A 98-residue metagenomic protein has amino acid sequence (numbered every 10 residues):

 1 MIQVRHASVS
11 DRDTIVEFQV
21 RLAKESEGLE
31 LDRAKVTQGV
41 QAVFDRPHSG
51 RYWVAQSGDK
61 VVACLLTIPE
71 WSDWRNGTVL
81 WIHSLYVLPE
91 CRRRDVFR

Functional and structural regions predicted by a protein language model:
I2, H6-G77, H83, L88: Acetyl-CoA-dependent GNAT
V79, F97-R98: Short amphipathic alpha-helical surface patches that serve as generic macromolecular interface elements
C91-V96: Conserved acetyl-CoA pyrophosphate-binding loop and the N-cap/start of the following alpha-helix in GNAT-like
